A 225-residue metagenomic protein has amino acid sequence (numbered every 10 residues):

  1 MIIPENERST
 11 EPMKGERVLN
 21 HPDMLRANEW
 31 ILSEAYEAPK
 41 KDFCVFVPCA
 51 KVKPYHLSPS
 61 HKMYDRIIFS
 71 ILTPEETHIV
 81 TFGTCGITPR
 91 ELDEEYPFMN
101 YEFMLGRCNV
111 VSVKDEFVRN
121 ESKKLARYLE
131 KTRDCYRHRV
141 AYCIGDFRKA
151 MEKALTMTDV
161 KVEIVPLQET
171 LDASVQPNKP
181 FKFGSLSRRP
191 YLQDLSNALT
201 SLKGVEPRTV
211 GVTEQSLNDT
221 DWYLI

Functional and structural regions predicted by a protein language model:
M1-N20: Helix-enriched interaction subdomains in cytosolic or periplasmic regions, typified by TIR/SEFIR signaling/NADase cores
E16-P22, L199-G204: Non-catalytic structural scaffold of enzyme domains
D23-W30, S70-T73: Catalytic phosphate/metal-binding cores of nucleic-acid and nucleotide-processing enzymes, i.e., regions that mediate
I31-A35: Generic recognition of flexible, low-complexity loop/linker segments
P39-K131, D172-I225: Conserved mixed alpha/beta catalytic, RNA-binding, or beta-rich assembly cores of soluble enzyme, regulatory
D115-L171: Low-complexity intrinsically disordered segments
